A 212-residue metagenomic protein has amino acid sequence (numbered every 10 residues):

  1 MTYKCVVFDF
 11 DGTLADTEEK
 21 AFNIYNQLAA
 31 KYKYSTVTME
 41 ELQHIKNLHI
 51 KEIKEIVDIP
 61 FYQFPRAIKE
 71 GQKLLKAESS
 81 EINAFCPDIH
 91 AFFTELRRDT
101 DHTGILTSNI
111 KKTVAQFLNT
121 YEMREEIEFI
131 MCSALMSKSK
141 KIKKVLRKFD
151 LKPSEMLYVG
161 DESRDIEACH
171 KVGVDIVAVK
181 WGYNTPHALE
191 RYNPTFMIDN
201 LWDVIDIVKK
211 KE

Functional and structural regions predicted by a protein language model:
M1, D99-D101, F149-E155, K211-E212: Glycine-rich phosphate-binding loop signature in dinucleotide/nucleotide-binding domains
Y3-H90, R98: N-terminal helical cap/lid subdomain that shapes the substrate entry/recognition surface in HAD-like hydrolases
C5, K140-I166: Conserved Lys-Pro-Asp/Glu-containing loop-to-beta segment of HAD-superfamily phosphomonoesterases, centered on
S35, R124-E128, K152, I198: Conserved H-loop
E41-L42, R124-K138: A short, structured active-site edge motif that brings together acidic residues
A77-K111, A115, K140: Short, acidic loop-to-helix structural element flanking the phosphoryl-transfer center in phosphate-processing enzymes
M131-C132, F196-N200: Short acidic-hydrophobic, aromatic-tinged amphipathic segments that line or gate anion-handling sites
Y158-M197: Acidic, Mg2+-coordinating phosphoryl-transfer loop and its flanking beta/alpha structural elements, shared across
